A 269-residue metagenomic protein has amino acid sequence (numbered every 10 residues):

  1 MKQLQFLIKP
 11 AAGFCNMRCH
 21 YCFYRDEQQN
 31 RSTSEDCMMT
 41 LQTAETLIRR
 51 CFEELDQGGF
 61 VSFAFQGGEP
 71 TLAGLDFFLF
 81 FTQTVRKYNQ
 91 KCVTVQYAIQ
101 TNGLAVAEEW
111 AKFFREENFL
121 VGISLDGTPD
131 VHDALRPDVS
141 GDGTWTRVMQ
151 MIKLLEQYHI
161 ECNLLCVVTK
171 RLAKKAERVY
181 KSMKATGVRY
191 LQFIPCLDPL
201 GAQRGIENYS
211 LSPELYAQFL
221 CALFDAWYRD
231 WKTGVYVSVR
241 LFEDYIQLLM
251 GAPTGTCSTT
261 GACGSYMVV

Functional and structural regions predicted by a protein language model:
K2-Q42: Canonical Radical SAM [4Fe-4S] cluster-binding loop centered on the CxxxCxxC motif and its immediate flanking residues
L7-K9, S62-G68, Q96-T101, S238-F242: Extended hydrophobic secondary-structure segments that form protein cores and membrane-embedded regions
C15, C19, F65, I99 (+2 more regions): Conserved, mostly hydrophobic/aromatic
C15-Y21, N30-R31, P129-D133, P199-R204: Short acidic/His/Gly/Ser-rich catalytic and metal-binding motifs that mark active-site loops of diverse hydrolases
D36, A44-C51: Secondary-structure boundary/capping micro-motif
I48-A64, A73-C196, G205: Radical SAM/AdoMet-radical enzyme domain recognition
D138-T146, K153, Q157-V268: Radical SAM enzyme [4Fe-4S]-AdoMet core and its adjacent flexible, acidic and glycine-rich loops/tails across
